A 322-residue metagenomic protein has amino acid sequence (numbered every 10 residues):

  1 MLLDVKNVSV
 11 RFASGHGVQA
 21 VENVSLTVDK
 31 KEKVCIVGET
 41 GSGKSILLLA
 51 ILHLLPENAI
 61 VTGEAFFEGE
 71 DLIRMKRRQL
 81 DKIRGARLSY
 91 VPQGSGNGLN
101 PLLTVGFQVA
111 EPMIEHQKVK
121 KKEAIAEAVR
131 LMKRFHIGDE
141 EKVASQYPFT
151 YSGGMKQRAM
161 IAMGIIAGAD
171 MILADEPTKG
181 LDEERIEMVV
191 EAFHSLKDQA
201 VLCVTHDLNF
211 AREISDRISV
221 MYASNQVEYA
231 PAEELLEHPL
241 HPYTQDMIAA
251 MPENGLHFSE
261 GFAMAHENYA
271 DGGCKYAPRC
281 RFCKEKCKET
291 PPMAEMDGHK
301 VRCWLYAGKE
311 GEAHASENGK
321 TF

Functional and structural regions predicted by a protein language model:
I60-D71: Conserved ABC transporter NBD signature motif
E141-A144, P231-F322: Short catalytic/signature loops enriched in Gly
Q146-Y151, M155: Conserved ABC ATPase signature
I166-D170: A short, proline-enriched helix->beta-strand linker immediately N-terminal to the Walker B motif in ABC-type P-loop
I172-D175: Catalytic Walker B motif of ABC-type/P-loop ATPase nucleotide-binding domains
G180-L256: P-loop NTP-binding/switch modules centered on Walker-like glycine-rich loops
